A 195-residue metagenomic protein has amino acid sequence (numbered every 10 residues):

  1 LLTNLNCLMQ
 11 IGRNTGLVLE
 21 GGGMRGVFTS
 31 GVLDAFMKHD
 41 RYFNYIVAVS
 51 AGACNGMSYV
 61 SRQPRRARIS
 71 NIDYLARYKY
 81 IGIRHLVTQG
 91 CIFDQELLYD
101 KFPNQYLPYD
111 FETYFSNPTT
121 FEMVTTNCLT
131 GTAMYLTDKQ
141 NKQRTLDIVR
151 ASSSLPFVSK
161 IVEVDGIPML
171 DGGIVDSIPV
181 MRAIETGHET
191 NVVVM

Functional and structural regions predicted by a protein language model:
L1-V49, M57-M195: Patatin-like phospholipase
